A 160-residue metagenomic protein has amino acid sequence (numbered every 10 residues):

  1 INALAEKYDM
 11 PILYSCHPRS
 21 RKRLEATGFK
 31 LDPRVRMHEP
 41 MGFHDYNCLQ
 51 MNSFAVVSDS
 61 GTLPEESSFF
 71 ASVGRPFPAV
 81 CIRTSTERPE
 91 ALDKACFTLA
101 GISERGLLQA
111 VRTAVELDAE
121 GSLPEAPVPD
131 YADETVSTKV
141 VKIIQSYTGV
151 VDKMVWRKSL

Functional and structural regions predicted by a protein language model:
N2-M10, S15, S20-L160: Nucleotide-activated sugar donor-binding and catalytic core shared by glycosyltransferases and related lipid-linked
